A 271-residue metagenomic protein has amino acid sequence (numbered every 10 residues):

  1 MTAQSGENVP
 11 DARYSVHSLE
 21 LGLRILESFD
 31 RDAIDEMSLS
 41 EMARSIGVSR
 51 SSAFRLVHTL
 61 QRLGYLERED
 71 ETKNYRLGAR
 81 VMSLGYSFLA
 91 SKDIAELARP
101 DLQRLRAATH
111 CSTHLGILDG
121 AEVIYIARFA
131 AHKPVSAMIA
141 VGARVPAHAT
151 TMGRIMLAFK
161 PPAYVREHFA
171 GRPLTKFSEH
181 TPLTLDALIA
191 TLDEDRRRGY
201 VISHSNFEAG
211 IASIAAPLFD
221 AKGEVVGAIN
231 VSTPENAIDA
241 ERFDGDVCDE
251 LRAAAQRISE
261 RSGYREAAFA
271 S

Functional and structural regions predicted by a protein language model:
T2-E96, Q256-Y264: N-terminal helix-turn-helix
G64, A216, I229: Conserved GNAT-family N-acetyltransferase fold
E71-R172: Amphipathic alpha-helical effector-binding/dimerization core of metabolite-sensing transcriptional regulators
L97-L105, F169-A215, F243, R261: Short, basic/aromatic recognition patches
L218-A221: Sensor-regulatory modules in signal-transduction proteins
G227-S271: Juxtadomain coupling helices with adjacent low-complexity linkers
